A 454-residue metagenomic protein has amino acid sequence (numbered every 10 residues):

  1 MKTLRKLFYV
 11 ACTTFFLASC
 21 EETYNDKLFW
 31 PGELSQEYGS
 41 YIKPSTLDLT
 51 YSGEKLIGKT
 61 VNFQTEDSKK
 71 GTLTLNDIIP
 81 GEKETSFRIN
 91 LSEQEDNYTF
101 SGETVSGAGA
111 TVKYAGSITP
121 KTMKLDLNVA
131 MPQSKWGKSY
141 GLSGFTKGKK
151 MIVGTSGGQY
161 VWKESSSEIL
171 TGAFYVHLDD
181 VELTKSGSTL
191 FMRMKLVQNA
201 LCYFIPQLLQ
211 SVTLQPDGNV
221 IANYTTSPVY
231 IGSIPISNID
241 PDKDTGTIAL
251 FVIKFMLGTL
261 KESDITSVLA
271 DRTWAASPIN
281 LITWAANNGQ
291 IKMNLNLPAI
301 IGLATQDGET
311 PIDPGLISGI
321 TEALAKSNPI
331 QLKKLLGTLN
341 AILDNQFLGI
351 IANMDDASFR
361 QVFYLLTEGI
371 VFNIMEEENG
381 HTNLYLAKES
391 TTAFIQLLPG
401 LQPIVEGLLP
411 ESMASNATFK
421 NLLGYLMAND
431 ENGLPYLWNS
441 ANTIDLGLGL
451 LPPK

Functional and structural regions predicted by a protein language model:
M1-E21: Sec-dependent bacterial lipoprotein signal peptides
L4, C20-R193, E411-K454: Acidic/polar, low-complexity intrinsically disordered N-terminal segments immediately downstream of a Sec signal
W30, K43, I79, M131 (+11 more regions): Intrinsic-disorder/low-complexity coil detector
L34, L47-L49, F63, W136 (+15 more regions): Extended hydrophobic/Leu-rich segments
E54-F87, G154-T305: N-terminal glycine/threonine-rich, aromatic-flanked beta-hairpin/loop signature
G58-T65, F87-E93, K113-S117, Q210-L214 (+3 more regions): Hydrophobic/aromatic beta-strand elements that line small-molecule binding cavities or substrate pockets in beta-rich
N97-G141, Q290-G302, E309-K454: Beta-sheet ligand-binding and adhesion/scaffold domains
